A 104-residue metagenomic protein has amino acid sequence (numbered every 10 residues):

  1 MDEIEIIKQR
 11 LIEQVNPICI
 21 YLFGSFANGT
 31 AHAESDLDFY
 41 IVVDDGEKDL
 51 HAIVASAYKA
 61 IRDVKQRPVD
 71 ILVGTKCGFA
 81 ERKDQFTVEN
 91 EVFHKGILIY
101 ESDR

Functional and structural regions predicted by a protein language model:
M1-C19, N28-A33, V43-R104: Catalytic core of pol beta-like nucleotidyltransferases
S25: Conserved H-loop
S35-L37: Short, conserved active-site loops that position catalytic residues or coordinate cofactors/metal ions across diverse
